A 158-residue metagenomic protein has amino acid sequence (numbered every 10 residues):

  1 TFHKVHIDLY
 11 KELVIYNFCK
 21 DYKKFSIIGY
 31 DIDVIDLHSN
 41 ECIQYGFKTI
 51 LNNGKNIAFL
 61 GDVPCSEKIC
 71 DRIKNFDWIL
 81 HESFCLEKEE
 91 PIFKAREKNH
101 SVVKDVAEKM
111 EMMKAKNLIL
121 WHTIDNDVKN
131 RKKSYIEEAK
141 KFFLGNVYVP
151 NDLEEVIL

Functional and structural regions predicted by a protein language model:
T1-A58, P64, K129, K133-L158: Binuclear metal-dependent hydrolase catalytic cores
A58-F59, L120: Structural beta-sheet core signal
C65-L153: Cap/insert and terminal regions of metallo-dependent hydrolase folds
